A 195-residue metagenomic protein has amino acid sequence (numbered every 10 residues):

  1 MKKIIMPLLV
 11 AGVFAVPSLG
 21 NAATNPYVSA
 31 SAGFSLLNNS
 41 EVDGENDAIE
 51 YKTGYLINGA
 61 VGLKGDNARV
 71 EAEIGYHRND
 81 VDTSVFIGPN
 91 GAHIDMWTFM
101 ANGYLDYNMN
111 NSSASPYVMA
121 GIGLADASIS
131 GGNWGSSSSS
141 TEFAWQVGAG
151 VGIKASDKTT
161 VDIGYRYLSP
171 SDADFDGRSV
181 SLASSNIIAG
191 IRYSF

Functional and structural regions predicted by a protein language model:
M1-N25: Cleavable N-terminal export/targeting peptides
S18-K64, A127-I129, N186-S194: Short glycine/proline- and aromatic-enriched beta-strand/turn motifs that initiate or cap beta-hairpins
G20-N25, N108-S115, A155-K158: Short loop/turn motifs that connect adjacent beta-strands in outer-membrane beta-barrel proteins
V28-A32, G59-V61, V70-I74, G103 (+3 more regions): Membrane-embedded beta-strands that build the outer-membrane beta-barrel scaffold
S35-G44, R78-S84, N110, L124-W134 (+2 more regions): Sequence/structural signature of outer-membrane beta-barrel proteins
N46-T53, G88-M96, S128, G135-F143 (+1 more regions): Replace "Gram-negative outer membrane beta-barrel proteins" with "bacterial and organellar outer membrane beta-barrel
A60-G132, N186-F195: Gram-negative (and chloroplast) outer-membrane scaffold detector with strong preference for beta-barrel transmembrane
H77-V85, A155-F195: Predominantly the C-terminal beta-signal and adjacent terminal strand-loop region of outer-membrane beta-barrel
